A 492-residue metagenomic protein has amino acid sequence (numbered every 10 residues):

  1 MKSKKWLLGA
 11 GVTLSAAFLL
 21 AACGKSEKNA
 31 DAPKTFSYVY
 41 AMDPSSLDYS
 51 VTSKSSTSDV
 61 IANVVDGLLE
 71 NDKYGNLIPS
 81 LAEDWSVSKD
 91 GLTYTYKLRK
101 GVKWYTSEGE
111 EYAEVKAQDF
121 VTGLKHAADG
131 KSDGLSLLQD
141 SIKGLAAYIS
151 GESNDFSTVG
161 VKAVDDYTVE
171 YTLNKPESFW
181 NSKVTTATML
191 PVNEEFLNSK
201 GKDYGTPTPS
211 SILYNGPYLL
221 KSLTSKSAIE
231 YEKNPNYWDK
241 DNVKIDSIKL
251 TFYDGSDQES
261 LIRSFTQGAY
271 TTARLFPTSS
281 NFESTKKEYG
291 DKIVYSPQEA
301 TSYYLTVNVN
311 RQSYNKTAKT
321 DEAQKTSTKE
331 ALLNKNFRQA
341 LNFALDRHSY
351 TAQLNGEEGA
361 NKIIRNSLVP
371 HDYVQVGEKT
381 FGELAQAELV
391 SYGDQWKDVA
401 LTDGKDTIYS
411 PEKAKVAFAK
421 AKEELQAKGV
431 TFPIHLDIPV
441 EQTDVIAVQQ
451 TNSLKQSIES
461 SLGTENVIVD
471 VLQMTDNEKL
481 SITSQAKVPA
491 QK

Functional and structural regions predicted by a protein language model:
L19-A22: C-terminal motif of bacterial Sec signal peptides marking the signal peptidase cleavage site
Y38, R263-Q267, K292, S457-K492: Periplasmic binding protein-like
V39-K89, L213: N-terminal lobe/hinge region of extracytoplasmic solute-binding protein
E83-L137, S264, S327-L333, R338-A340: Aromatic- and charge-enriched surface segment that lines or borders ligand/interaction sites
K97, D119, H126-F196: Surface-exposed binding/hinge segments that line and control ligand-binding clefts or catalytic entry sites
F156, Y167, L173-K249, S260: Gly/Pro-rich hinge or "lid" segments in bacterial periplasmic/extracellular proteins
K221-P235, T251-T320, H348, A352-E357: Extracellular/periplasmic solute-recognition and catalytic clefts
L332-S460: Append "and occasionally in soluble cytosolic enzymes with long acidic Gly/Pro-rich linkers
